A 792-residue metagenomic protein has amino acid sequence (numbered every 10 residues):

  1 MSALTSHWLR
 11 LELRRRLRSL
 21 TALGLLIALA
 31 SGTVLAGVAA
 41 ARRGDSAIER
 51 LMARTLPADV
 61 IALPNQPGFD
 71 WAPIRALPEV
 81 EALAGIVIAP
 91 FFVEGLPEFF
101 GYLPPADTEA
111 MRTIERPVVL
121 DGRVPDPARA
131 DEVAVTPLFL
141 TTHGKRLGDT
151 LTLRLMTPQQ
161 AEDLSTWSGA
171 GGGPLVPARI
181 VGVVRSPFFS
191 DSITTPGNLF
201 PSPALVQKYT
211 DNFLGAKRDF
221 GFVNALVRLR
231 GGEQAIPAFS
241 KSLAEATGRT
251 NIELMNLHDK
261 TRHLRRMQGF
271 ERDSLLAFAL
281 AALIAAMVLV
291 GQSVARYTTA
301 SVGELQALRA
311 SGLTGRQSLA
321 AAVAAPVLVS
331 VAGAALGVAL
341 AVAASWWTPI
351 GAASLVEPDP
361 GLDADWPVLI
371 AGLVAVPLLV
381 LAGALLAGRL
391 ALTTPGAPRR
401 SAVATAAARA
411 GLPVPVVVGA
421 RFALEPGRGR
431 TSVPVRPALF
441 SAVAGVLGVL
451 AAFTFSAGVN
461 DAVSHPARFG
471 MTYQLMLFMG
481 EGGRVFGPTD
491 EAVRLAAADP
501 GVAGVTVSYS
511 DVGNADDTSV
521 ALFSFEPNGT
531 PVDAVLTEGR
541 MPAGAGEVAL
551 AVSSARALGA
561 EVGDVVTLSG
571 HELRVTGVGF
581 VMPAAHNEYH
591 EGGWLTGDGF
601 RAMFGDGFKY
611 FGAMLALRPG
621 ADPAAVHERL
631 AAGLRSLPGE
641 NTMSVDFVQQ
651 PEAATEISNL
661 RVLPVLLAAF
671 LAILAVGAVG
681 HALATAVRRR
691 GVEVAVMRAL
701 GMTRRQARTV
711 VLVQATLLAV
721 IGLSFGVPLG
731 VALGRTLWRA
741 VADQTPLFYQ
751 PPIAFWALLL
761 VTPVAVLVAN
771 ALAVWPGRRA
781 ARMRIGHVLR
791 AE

Functional and structural regions predicted by a protein language model:
M1-L25, E49, L56-P57, R296-A322 (+5 more regions): Feature of multi-pass inner-membrane transport and sensor proteins that recognizes transmembrane helices together
M1-M287, G291, R296-A300, G315-R316 (+12 more regions): Membrane transport/envelope proteins' first extracytoplasmic loop
E12, R16, V288-V327, D365 (+1 more regions): Interfacial "coupling" helices/loops that link adjacent transmembrane helices in transporter permeases
P57-A62, Q66-F69, P413-G544, A549-V552 (+2 more regions): Juxtamembrane segments of multi-pass membrane proteins
I74-I86, G312, V493-S508, E640 (+1 more regions): Short acidic amphipathic segments
G148, G312, G337, G563 (+3 more regions): Conserved G/P- and acidic residue-centered "switch" motifs that form tight phosphate/ATP-binding loops in soluble
A322-L336, P377, V711-F725: Selective transmembrane-helix segments that form parts of the transport pathway or gating/packing helices in multipass
F611-G612, G639-L767, L772-W775, R784 (+1 more regions): C-terminal transmembrane helical bundles of large multi-pass transporters and their helix-start/helix-kink determinants
